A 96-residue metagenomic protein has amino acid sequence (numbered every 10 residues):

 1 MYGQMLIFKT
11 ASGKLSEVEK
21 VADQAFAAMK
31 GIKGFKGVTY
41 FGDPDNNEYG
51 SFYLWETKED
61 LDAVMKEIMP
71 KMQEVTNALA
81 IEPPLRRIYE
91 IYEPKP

Functional and structural regions predicted by a protein language model:
M1-Y49, E56-E67, L79-P96: Short S/T/G/P-rich N-terminal loop/turn motif that feeds into the first structured element of a domain
P70-T76: Low-complexity, intrinsically disordered Gly/Pro/Thr-rich segments
